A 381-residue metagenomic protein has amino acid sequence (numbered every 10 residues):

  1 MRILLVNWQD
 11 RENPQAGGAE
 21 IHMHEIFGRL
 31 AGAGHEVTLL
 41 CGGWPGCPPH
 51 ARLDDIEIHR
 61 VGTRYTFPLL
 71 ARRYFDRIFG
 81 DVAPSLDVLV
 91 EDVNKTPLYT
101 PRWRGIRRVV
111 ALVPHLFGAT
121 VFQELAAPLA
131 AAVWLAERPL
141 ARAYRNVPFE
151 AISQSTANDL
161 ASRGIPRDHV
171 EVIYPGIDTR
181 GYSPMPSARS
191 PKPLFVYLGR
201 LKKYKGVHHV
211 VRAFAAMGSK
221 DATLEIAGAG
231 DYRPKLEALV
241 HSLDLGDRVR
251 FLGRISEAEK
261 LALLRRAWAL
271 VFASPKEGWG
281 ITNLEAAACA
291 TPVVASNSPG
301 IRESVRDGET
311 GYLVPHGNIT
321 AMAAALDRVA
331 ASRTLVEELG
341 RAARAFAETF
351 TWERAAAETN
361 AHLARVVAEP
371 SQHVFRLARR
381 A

Functional and structural regions predicted by a protein language model:
I21, P193, Y197-A216, D231-E237 (+1 more regions): A conserved mid-protein helix/loop that constitutes part of the nucleotide-sugar donor-binding site
P128-I152: Membrane-proximal helix-turn-helix segments that form the acceptor-binding/catalytic region of lipid-linked
S155, G176: Carbohydrate-associated surface elements
K235-I255: Nucleotide-activated donor-binding/catalytic signature segment of Leloir-type glycosyltransferases, i.e., the conserved
R254-I255, A262-A267: Short alpha-helical donor nucleotide-sugar binding micro-motif in glycosyltransferases
P275: Aromatic "clamp/platform" in nucleotide-sugar-dependent glycosyltransferases that forms part of the donor/acceptor
P292-A295, V305: Short hydrophobic beta-strand element within catalytic cores of glycosyltransferases and related nucleotide-activated
D307-G308, Y312-I319, R328-R333: Conserved acidic donor-binding segment of nucleotide-sugar-dependent glycosyltransferases
